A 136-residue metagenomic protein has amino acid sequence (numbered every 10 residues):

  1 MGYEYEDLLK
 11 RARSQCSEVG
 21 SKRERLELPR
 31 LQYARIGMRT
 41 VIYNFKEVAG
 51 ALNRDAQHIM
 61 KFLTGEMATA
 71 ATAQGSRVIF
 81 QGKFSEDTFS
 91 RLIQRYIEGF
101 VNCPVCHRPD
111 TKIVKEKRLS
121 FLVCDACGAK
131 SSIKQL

Functional and structural regions predicted by a protein language model:
M1-R95: Long, charged N-terminal interaction/targeting segments
A73, I79-L136: Cys/His-clustered metal-coordination modules, chiefly Zn-binding fingers
